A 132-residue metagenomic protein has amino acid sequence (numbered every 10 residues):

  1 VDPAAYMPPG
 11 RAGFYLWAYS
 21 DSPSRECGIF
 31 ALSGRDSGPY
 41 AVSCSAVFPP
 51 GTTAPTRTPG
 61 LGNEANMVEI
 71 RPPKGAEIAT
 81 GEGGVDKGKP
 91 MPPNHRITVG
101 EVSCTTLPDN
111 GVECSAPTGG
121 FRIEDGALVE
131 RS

Functional and structural regions predicted by a protein language model:
V1-P8, G34, P39-M91, D125-S132: A low-complexity, Ser/Thr/Gly/Pro-enriched, surface-exposed linker/loop concept that marks segments flanking
P8-S22, P92-V99, S103: Extracellular glycan-recognition/adhesion modules and their associated mucin-like linkers
F14, P39-A41, M67, N94 (+1 more regions): A generic structural signal for beta-strand entry/edge sites
S22-G34, P39-S43, V47, V99-V112: Extracellular/lumenal glycan-associated surfaces
R96-S132: Extracellularly exposed regions in secreted/surface proteins, prominently low-complexity, repeat-rich
